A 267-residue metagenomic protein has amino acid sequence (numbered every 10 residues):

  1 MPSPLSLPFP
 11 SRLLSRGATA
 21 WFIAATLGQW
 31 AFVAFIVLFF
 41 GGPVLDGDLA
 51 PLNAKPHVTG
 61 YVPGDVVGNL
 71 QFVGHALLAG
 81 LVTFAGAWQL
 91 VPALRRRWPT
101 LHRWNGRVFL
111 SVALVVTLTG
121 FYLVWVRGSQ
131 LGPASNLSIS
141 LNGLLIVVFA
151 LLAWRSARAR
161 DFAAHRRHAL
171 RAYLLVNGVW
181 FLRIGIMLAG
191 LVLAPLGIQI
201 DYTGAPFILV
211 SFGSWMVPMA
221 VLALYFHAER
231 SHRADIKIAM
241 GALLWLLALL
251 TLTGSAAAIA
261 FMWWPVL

Functional and structural regions predicted by a protein language model:
P2-L267: Alpha-helical membrane insertion/targeting regions
